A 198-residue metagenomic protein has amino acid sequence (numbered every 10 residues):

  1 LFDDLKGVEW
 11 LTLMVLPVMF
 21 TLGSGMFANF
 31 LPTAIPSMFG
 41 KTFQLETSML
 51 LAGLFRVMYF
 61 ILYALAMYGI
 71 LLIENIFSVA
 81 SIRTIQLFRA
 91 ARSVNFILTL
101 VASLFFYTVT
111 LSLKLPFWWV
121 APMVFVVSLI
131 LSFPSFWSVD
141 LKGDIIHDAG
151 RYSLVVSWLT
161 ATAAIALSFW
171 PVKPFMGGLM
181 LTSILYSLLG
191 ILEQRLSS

Functional and structural regions predicted by a protein language model:
L1, G53-G69, L113-V127, S168-I184: Structural signature of hydrophobic alpha-helical transmembrane segments
F2-L98, F105-L111: Membrane-interface helix-loop-helix junctions at boundaries between adjacent transmembrane segments
L5-T12, F77-A102, W119-V126, W137-V156 (+1 more regions): Cytoplasm-facing juxtamembrane segments at the starts of transmembrane helices in multi-pass membrane proteins
P17-L22, S157-T160, G177-I191: Hydrophobic alpha-helical membrane segments
P32-P36, L100-P116, M123-I145, A163-S168: Membrane-helix boundary elements
M123-F133, Y152-A161, L181-L185: Generic alpha-helical transmembrane segments
A149, S153, A161-I165, F169 (+1 more regions): Pore-lining and gate-forming transmembrane alpha-helices of multi-pass membrane transport proteins
I191-S198: Interfacial loop-to-transmembrane junctions
